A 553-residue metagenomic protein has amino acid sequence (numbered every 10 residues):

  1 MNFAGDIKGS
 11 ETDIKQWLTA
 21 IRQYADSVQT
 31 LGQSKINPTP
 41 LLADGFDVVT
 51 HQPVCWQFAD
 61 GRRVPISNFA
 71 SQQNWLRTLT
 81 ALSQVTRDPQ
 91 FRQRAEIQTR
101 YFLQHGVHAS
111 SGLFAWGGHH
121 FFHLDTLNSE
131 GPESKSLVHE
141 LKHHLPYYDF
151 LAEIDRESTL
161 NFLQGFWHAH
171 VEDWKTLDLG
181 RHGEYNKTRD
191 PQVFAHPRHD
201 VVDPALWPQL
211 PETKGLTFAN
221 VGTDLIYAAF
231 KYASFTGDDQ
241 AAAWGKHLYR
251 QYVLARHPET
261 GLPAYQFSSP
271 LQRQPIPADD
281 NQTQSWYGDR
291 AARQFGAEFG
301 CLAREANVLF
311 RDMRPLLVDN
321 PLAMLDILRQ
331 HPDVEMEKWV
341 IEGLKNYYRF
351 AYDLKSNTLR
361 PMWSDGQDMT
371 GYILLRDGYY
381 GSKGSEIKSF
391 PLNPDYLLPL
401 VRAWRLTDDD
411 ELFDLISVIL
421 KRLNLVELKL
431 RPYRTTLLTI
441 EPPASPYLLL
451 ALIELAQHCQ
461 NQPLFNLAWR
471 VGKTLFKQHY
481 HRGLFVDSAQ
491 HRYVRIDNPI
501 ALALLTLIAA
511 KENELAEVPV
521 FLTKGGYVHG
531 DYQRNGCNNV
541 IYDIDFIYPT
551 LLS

Functional and structural regions predicted by a protein language model:
M1-S553: Glycan-recognition and catalytic cores of secretory/periplasmic carbohydrate-active enzymes
